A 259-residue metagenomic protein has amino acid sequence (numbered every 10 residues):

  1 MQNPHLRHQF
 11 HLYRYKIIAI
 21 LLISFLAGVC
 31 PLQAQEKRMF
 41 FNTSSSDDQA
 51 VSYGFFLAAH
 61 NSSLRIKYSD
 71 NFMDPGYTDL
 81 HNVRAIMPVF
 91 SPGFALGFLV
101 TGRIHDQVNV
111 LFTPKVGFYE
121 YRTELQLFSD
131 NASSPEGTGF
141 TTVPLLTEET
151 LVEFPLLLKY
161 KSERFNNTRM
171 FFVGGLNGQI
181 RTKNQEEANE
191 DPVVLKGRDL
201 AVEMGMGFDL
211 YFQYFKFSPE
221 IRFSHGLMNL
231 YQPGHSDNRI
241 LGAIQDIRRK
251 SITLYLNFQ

Functional and structural regions predicted by a protein language model:
M1-D47: Cleavable N-terminal export/targeting peptides
Q33-P92, Q259: Short glycine/proline- and aromatic-enriched beta-strand/turn motifs that initiate or cap beta-hairpins
D48, H105-Q107, E163-N167, Y211-Q213 (+1 more regions): Outer-membrane beta-barrel channels and translocator barrels
Q49-Y53, F90-F94, E148-F154, T168 (+2 more regions): Residues that define the transmembrane beta-barrel architecture of outer-membrane proteins
S52-G54, N109, L157, N167-F171 (+2 more regions): Membrane-spanning beta-strand positions in outer-membrane beta-barrel proteins
F55-A59, F94-G102, P114-V116, V152-Y160 (+4 more regions): Residues on the lipid-exposed face of transmembrane beta-strands in outer-membrane beta-barrel proteins
S63-D74, T78-S91, Y119-E149, Q179-G197 (+2 more regions): Extracellular/periplasm-exposed beta-strand and loop segments of Gram-negative cell-envelope proteins, dominated by
G197-D199, G207-Q259: Predominantly the C-terminal beta-signal and adjacent terminal strand-loop region of outer-membrane beta-barrel
